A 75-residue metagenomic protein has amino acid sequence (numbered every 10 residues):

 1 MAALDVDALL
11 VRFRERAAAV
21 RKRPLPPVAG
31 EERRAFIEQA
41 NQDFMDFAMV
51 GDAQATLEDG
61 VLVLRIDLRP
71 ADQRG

Functional and structural regions predicted by a protein language model:
M1-G75: Compositionally biased, non-globular sequence tracts
